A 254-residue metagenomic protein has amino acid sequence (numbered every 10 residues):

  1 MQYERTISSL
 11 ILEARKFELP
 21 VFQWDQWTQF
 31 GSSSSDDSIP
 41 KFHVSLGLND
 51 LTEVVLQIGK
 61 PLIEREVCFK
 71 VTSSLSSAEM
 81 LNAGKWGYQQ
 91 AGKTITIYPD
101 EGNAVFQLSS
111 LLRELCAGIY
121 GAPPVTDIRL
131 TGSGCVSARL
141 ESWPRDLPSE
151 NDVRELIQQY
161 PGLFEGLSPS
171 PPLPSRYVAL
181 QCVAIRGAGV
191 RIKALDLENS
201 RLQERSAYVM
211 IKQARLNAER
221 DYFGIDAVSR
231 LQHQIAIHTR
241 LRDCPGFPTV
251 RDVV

Functional and structural regions predicted by a protein language model:
M1-G59, E66-C68, E79-G84, Q89-N103 (+2 more regions): Long, solvent-exposed N-terminal ectodomains/accessory regions that are displayed to the extracellular/lumenal milieu
T6-T28, S33-S35, Q89-Q90, Q159-S206: ATP-binding glycine-rich phosphate-binding loop
D37-L48, L180-T239: ATP-binding glycine-rich loop module of kinase domains
L62-C68, D243-G246: Short secondary-structure junctions
K70-M80, G84, Y88-S168: Polybasic, proline/glycine-rich intrinsically disordered low-complexity segments
K70-T72, M210, T249: A structural signal for short, well-ordered beta-strand segments and their strand-loop junctions that often border
G84-Y88, Q181-C182, R251-D252: Beta-strand elements of modular eukaryotic interaction domains
A236-V253: Conserved HxN/HPN-centered segment at the entrance to the catalytic loop of eukaryotic protein kinase-like domains
